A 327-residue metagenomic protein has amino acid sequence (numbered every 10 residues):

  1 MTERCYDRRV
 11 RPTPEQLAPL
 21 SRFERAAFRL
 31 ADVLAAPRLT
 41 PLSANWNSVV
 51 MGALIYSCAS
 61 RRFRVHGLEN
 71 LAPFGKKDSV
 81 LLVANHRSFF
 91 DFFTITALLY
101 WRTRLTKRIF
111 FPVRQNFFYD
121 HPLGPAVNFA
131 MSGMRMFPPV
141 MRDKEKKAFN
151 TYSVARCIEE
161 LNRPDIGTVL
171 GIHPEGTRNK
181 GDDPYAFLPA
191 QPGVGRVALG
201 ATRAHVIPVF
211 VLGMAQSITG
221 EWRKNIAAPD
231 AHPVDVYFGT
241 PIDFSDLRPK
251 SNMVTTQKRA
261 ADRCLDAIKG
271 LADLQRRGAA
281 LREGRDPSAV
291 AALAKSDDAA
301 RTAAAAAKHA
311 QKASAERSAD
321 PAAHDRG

Functional and structural regions predicted by a protein language model:
T2-R22, A26, L30-A31, A148-G327: Non-catalytic C-terminal accessory region of glycerolipid acyltransferases and related lyso-lipid remodeling enzymes
E15-H66, T94-A97, W101, P125-G133: A transmembrane-helix-recognition feature enriched in membrane-embedded lipid enzymes and envelope glyco-/phospholipid
L34, G75-A148: Catalytic core of membrane glycerolipid acyltransferases/transacylases, capturing the structured, soluble-facing
L54-H86: Helix-to-loop junction immediately C-terminal to a conserved catalytic motif
Y56, A72-K76, S132, N162 (+1 more regions): Alpha-helix boundary recognition
Y56-R62, K144-F149, P184-Y185: Short, flexible loop segments at the rims of nucleotide/cofactor-binding pockets, characterized by
V65-N70, L98-L99, G124, A155-C157 (+2 more regions): A generic local structural motif
E69, Q115, V140-D143, F210 (+1 more regions): Residues at the C-termini of beta-strands that transition into short coil/loop
